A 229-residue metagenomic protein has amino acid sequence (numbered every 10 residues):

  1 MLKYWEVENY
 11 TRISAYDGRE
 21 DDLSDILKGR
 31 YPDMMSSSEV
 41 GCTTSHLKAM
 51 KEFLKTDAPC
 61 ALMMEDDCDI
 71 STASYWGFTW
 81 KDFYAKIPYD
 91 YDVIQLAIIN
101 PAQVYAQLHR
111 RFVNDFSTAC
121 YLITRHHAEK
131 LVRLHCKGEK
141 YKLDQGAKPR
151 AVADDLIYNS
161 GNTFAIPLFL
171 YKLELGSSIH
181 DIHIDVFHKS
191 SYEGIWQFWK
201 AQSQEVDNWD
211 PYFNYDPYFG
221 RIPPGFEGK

Functional and structural regions predicted by a protein language model:
M1-M64, C68-K229: An acidic/histidine-cluster motif and surrounding catalytic segment that typifies divalent-metal-assisted enzyme active
